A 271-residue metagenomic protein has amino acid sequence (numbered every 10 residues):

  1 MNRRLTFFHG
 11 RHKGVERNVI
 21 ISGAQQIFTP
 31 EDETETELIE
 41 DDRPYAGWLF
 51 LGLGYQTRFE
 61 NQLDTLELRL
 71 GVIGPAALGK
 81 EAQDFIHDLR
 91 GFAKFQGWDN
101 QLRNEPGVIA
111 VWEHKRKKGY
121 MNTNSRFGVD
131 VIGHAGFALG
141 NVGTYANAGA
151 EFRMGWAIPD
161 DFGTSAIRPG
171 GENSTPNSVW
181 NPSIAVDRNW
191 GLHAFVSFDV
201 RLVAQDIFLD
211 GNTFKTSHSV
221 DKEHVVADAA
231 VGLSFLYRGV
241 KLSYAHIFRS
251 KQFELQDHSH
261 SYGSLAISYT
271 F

Functional and structural regions predicted by a protein language model:
M1, R17, Y45-L49, D64 (+7 more regions): Residues that define the transmembrane beta-barrel architecture of outer-membrane proteins
N2-R17, R58-T65, K118-V131, A157-R168 (+1 more regions): Short loop/turn motifs that connect adjacent beta-strands in outer-membrane beta-barrel proteins
R3, Q25, Y55-T57, H114-K118 (+4 more regions): Residue-level signature of outer-membrane beta-barrel architecture
H12-A82: Long, hydrophobic/aromatic-enriched structural stretches that serve as scaffold segments
I21-I27, L68-G74, H114, V131-N141 (+5 more regions): Transmembrane beta-barrel strands of outer-membrane/channel proteins
F28-D32, I73-A77, K117-M121, A138-V142 (+3 more regions): Sequence/structural signature of outer-membrane beta-barrel proteins
E31-E35, E151, A157-F271: Outer membrane beta-barrel transmembrane domains
E37-E40, K94-N100, G136, K215-S219 (+1 more regions): Extracellular loop and loop/strand-boundary signature of outer-membrane beta-barrel proteins
